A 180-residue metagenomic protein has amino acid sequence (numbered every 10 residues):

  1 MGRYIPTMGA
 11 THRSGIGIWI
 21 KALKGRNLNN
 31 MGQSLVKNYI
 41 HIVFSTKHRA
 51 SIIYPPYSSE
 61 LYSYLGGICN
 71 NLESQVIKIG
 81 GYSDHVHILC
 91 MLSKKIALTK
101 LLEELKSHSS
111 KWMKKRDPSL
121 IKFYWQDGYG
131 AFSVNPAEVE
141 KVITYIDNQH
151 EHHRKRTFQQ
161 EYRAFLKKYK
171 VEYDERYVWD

Functional and structural regions predicted by a protein language model:
G2-D180: Basic nucleic-acid-binding interfaces
